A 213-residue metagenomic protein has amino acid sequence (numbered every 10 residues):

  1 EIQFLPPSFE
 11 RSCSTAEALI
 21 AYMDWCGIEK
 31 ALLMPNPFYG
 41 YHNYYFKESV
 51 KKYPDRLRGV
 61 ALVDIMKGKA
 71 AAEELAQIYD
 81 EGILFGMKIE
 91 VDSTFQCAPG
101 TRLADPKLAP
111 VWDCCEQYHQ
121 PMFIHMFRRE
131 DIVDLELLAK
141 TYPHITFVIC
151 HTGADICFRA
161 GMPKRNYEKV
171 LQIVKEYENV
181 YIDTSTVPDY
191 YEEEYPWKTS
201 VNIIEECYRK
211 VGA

Functional and structural regions predicted by a protein language model:
E1-N36: An N-terminally biased module of ancient metal coordination in phosphate/nucleic-acid-related enzymes
P7-R11, F38, G100, E192 (+1 more regions): Pocket-edge positions in alpha/beta enzyme catalytic cores
T15, H42, D131: Conserved donor sugar-nucleotide recognition element shared by glycan-biosynthetic enzymes
M23, V50-P54, Y79, A139-K140 (+2 more regions): N-terminal cationic-hydrophobic initiation segments that often serve targeting/anchoring roles
K30, P37-F127, E176, D183-T186: Active-site gating/metal-coordination segments in enzymes
F85, T101-A213: Catalytic pocket-lining loop regions of alpha/beta-barrel enzymes, especially the amidohydrolase/enolase/GH5 lineages
